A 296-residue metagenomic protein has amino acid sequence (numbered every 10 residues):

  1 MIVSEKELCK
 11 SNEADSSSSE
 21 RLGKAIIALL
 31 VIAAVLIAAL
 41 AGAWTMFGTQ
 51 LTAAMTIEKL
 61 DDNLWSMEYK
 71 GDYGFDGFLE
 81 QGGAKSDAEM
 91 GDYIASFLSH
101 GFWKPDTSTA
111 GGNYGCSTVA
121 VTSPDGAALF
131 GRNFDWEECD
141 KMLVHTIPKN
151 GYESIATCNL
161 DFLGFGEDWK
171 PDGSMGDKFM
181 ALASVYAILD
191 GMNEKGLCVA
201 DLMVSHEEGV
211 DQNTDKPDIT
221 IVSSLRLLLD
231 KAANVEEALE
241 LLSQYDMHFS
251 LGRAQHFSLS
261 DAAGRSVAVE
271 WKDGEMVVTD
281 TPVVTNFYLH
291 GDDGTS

Functional and structural regions predicted by a protein language model:
I2-E236, M247-H248: N-terminal mature-domain region immediately after signal-peptide cleavage in secreted/organellar precursors
G74, S243-D246, N286-F287, S296: Poly-acidic low-complexity segments
P124-D125, L229-R253, S260-R265, E275: Secondary-structure boundary elements
M142, V204, G209-D211, E240-L241 (+3 more regions): Generic alpha-helix signal with a bias toward terminal, lower-confidence helices and secondary-structure junctions
G252-S296: Extended amphipathic alpha-helical segments with heptad-repeat/coiled-coil character used for oligomerization, fusion
